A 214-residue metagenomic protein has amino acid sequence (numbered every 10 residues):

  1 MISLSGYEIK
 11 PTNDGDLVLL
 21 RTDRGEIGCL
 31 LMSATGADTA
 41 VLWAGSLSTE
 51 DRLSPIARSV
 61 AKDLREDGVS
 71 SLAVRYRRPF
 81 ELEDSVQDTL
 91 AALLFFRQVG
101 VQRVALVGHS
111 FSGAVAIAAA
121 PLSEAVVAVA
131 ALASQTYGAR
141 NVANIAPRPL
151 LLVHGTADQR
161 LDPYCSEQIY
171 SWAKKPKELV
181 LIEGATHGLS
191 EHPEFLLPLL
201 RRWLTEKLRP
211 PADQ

Functional and structural regions predicted by a protein language model:
M1-T35: N-terminal cap/lid segment of alpha/beta-hydrolase-fold proteins
R24-E26, A34-E66: Short, surface-exposed "cap/lid" segments of acyl-processing enzymes
F80-V99: Alpha/beta-hydrolase active-site loop
V107-A116: Gly/Ala-rich beta-loop-alpha elbow adjacent to hydrolase catalytic centers
I145-A146, L151-H154, D158: Short beta-strand/loop motif that positions the catalytic acidic residue of the alpha/beta-hydrolase fold
T156-L161, G188: Acidic catalytic loop of the alpha/beta-hydrolase fold
D162-S171: Short alpha-helix in the alpha/beta-hydrolase fold that links the catalytic acid
A185-L197: Catalytic histidine-centered segment of alpha/beta-hydrolase-like enzymes
